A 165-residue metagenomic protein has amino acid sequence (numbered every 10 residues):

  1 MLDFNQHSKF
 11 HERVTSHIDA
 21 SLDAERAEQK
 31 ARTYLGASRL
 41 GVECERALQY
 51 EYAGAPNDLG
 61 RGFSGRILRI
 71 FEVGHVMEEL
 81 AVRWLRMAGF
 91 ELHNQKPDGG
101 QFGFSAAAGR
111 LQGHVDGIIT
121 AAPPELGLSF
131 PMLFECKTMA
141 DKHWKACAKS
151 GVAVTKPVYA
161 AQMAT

Functional and structural regions predicted by a protein language model:
M1-L133, A140-K142, A146-A153, P157: Metal-dependent nuclease catalytic cores that hydrolyze phosphodiester bonds in DNA/RNA, characterized by
L133-F134, M163: Residue-level detection of beta-strand scaffold positions
T155-T165: Membrane-associated lipid acylation/remodeling enzymes share a hydrophobic transmembrane-juxtamembrane segment
